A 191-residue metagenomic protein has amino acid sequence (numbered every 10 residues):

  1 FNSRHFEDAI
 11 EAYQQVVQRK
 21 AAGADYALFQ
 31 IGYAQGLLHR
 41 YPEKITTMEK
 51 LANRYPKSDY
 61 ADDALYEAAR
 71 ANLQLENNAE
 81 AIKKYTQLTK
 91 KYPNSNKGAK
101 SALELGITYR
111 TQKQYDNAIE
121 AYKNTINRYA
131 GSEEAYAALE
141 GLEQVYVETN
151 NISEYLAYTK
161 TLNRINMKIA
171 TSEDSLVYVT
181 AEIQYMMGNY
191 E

Functional and structural regions predicted by a protein language model:
F1-E191: Acidic, polar-rich low-complexity tracts and alpha-helical solenoid repeat scaffolds
